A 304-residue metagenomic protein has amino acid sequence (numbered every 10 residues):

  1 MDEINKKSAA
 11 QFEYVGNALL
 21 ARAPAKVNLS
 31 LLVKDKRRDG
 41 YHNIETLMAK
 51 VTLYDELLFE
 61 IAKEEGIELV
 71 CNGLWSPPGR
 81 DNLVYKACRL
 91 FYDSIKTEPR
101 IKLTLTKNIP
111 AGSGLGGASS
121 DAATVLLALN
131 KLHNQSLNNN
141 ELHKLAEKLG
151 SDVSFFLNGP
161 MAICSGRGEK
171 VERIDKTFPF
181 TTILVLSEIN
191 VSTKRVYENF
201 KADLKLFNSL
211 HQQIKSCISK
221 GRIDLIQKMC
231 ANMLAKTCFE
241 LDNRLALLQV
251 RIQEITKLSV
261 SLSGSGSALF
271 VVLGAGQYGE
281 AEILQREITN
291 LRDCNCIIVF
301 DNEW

Functional and structural regions predicted by a protein language model:
D2-L20, G274-W304: Conserved glycine-rich phosphate/nucleotide-binding loop and adjacent Mg2+-coordinating catalytic segment
D2-S113, K131-N140, T177, L186-S187: ATP-binding N-lobe of GHMP and related small-molecule kinases
L29, L57-F59, V84, A118 (+5 more regions): Residue-level signal for inorganic ion chemistry
K63-P77, V125, E147, K220-A231: Short, basic/glycine-rich phosphate-binding loops at helix/coil junctions that contact nucleotide phosphates
A87-S94, E141, L145-K148, L247-T256 (+1 more regions): Generic non-transmembrane alpha-helical segments
T104-H133, S151, S259-L273: Glycine/serine-rich anion-binding loops at beta->alpha junctions that coordinate negatively charged ligand groups
A122, L126-I163: Contiguous, small/hydrophobic- and glycine-enriched helical/loop subdomains that border and often "cap" functional
N158, I163-S259, G276-Y278, I283-R286 (+1 more regions): Conserved, helical-rich catalytic subdomain that frames metal- and/or nucleotide-binding sites in enzyme alpha/beta
